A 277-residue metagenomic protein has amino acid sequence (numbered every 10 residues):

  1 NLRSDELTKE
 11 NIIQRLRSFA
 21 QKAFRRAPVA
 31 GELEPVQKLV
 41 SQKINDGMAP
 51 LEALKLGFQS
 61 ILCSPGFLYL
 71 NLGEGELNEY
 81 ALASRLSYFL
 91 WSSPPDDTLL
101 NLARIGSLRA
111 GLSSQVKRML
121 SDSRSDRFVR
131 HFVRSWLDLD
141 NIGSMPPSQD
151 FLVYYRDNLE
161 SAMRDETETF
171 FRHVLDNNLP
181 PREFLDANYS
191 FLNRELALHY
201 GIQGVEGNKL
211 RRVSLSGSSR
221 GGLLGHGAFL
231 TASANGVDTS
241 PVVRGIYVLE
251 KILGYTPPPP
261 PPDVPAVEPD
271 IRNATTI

Functional and structural regions predicted by a protein language model:
N1-I277: Active-site substrate-binding loop specific to GH73 endo-beta-N-acetylglucosaminidase modules in bacterial autolysins
